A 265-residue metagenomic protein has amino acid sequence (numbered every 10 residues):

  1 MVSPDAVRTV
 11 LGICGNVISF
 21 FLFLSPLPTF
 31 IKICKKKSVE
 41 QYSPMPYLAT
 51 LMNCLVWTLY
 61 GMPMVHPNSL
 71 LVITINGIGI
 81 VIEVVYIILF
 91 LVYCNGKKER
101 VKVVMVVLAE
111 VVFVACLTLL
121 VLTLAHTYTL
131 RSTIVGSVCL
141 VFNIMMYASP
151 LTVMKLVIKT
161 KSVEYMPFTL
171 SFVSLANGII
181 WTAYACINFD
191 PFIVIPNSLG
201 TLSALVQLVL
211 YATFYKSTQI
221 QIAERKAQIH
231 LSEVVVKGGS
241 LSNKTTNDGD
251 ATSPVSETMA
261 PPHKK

Functional and structural regions predicted by a protein language model:
M1-K265: Alpha-helical membrane-protein topology signature
